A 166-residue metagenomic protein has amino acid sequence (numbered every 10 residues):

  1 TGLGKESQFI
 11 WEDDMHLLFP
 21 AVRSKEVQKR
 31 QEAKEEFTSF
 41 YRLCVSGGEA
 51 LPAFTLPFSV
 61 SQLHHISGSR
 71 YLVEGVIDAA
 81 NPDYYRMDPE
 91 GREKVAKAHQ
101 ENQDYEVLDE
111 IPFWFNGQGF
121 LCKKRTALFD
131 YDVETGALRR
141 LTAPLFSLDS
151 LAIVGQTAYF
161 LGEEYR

Functional and structural regions predicted by a protein language model:
T1-S7, Q31-E36, Y41-S61, Y85-D88 (+3 more regions): Multi-bladed beta-propeller domains
G2-P20, E26, A50, P57-E74 (+4 more regions): Conserved beta-propeller blade repeats
V27-F37, V76-F129: Predominantly five- to eight-bladed beta-propeller fold
